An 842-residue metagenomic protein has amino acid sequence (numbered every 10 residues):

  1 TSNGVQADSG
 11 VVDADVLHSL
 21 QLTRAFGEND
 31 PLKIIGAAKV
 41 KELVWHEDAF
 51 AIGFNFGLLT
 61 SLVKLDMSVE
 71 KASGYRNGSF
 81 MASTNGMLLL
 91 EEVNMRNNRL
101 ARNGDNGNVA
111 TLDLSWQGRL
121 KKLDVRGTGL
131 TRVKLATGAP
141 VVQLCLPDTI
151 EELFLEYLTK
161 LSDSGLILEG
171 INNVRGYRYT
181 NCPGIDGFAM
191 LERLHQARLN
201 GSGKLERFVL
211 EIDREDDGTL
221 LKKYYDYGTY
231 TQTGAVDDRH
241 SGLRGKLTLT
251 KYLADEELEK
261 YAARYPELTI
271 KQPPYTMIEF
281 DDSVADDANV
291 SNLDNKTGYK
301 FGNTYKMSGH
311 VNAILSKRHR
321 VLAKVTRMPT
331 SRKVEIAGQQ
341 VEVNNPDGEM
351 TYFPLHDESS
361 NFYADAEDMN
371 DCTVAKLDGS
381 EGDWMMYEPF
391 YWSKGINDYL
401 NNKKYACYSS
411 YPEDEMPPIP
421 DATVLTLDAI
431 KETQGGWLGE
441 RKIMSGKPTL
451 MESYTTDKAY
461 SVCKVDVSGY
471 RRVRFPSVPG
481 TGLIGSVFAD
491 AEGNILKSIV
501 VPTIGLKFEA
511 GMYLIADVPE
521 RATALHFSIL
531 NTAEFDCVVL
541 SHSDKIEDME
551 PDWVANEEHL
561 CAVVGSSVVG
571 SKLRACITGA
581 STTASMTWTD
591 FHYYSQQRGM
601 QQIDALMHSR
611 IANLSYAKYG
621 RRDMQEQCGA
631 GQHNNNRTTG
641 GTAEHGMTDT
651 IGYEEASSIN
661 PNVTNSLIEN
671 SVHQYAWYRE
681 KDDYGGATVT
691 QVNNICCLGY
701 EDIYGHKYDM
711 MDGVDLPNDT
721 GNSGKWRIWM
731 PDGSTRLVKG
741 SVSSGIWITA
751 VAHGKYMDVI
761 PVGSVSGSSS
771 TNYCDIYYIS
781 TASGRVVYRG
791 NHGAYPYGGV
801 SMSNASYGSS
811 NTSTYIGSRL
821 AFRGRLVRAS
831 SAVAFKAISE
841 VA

Functional and structural regions predicted by a protein language model:
T1, P273-Y387, S393-G395, M600 (+1 more regions): GGW-centered surface loops in extracellular recognition modules
S2-A7, P479-Y513: Extracellular ligand-binding interfaces
V11-L112: LRR N-terminal entry segment and analogous cap-like coil->beta motifs
W45-A51, D66-R76, M95-N108, R119 (+9 more regions): Concave beta-strand-loop units of leucine-rich repeat
F56-G57, F80-M87, D105-G107, T111-Q117 (+6 more regions): A structural signal for leucine-rich repeat
A375-D383, E413-T423, E547-I703, A842: Short aromatic-cysteine micro-motif
T426-T456, D466-V467, S498-I499, K507-M549: Extracellular polysaccharide-targeting segments
S609, A630-Y675, R679, A687 (+2 more regions): C-terminal, surface-exposed recognition/capping segments
